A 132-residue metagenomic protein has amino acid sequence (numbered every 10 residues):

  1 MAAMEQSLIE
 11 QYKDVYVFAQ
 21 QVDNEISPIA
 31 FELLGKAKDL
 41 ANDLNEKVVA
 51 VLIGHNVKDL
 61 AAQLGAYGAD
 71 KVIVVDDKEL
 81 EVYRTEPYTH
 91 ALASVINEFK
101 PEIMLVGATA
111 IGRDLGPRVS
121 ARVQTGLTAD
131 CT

Functional and structural regions predicted by a protein language model:
M1-T132: N-terminal glycine-rich FAD/FM-binding segment characteristic of electron-transfer flavoproteins
